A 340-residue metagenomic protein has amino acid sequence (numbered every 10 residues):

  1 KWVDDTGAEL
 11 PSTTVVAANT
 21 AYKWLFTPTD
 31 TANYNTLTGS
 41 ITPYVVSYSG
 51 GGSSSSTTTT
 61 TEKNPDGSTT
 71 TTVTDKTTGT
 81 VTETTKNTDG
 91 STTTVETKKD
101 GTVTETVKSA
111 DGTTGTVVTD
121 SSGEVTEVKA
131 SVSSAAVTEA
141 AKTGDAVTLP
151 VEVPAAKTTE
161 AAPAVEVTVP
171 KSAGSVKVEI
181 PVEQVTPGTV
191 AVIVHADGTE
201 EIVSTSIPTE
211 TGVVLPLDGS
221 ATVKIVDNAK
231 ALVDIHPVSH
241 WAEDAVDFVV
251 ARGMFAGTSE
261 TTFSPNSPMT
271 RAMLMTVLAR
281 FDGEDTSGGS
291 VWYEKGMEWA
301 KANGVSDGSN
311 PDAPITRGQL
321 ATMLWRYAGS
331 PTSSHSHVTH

Functional and structural regions predicted by a protein language model:
K1-N33, E200-E201: Serine/threonine-rich, repeat-prone extracellular segments and beta-strand-based repeat modules of secreted/surface
L25-T27, Y44, E179-P181: Residue-level recognition of well-ordered beta-strand positions that form the cores of beta-sheet-rich folds across
N35-I41: Extracellular and select intracellular beta-sandwich modules with Ser/Thr-enriched, small-residue motifs on
I41-Y48: Interdomain boundary/hinge segments at the C-termini of tandem beta-sandwich modules
G50-T70, T82, T93, T104 (+2 more regions): Disulfide-bonded cysteine-rich modules in secreted/extracellular proteins, activating on the conserved Cys frameworks
K63-V203, P216-A221: Long, contiguous ectodomains of secretory-pathway proteins
P187-H195, G212-H340: N-terminal propeptides
S204-P208: Short beta-strand segments within Ig-like beta-sandwich modules, predominantly Fibronectin type-III
